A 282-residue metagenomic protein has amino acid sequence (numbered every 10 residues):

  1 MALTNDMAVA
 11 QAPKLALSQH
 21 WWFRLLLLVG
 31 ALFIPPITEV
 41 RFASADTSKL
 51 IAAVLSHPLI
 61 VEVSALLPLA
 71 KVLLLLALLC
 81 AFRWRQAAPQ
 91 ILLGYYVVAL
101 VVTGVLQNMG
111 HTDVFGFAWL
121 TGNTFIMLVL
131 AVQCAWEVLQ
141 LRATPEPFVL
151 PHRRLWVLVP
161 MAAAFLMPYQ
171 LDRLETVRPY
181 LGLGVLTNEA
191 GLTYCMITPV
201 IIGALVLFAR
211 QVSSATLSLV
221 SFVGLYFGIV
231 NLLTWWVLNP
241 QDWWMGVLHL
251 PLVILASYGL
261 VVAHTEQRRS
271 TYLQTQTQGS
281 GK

Functional and structural regions predicted by a protein language model:
A2-G116: N-terminal topogenic module of multi-pass integral membrane proteins
T4-N5, P13-Q19, L139-T144, V261-T277: Membrane-interface capping segments at transmembrane-helix boundaries
W21-P36, G94-L106, G122-Q140, F148-E175 (+2 more regions): Alpha-helical transmembrane segments of multi-pass integral membrane proteins
F23-F33, S64-L78, F125-L141, T193-L207 (+1 more regions): Hydrophobic cores of alpha-helical transmembrane segments in multi-pass inner/ER membrane proteins, independent
V29-P35, I197-K282: C-terminal transmembrane-bundle signature of multipass membrane proteins, characterized by strong activation on
E39, V105-F115, P168-Y180, I229-Q241: Juxtamembrane "helix-exit" motif on the non-cytosolic side of transmembrane helices
I51-L66, P179-I197: Short aromatic-rich membrane-water interface segments that cap or initiate transmembrane helices in multi-pass membrane
D113-F125, P147-L150, P179-A190, P240-P251: Non-cytosolic membrane-interface motifs at loop->transmembrane helix junctions
